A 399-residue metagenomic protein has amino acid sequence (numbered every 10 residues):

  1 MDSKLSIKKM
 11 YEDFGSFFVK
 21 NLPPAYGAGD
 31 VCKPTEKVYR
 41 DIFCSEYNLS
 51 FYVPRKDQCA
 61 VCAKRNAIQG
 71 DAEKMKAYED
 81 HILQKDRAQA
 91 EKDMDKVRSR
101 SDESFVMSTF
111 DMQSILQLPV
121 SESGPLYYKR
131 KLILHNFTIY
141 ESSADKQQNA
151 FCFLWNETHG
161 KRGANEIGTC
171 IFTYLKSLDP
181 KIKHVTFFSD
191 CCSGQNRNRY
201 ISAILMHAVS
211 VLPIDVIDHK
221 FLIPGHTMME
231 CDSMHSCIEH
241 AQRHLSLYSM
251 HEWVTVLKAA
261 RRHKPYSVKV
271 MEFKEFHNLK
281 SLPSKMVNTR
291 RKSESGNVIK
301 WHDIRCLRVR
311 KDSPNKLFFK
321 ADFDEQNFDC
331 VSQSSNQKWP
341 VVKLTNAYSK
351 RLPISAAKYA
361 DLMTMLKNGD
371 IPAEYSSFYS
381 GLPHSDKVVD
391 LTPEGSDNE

Functional and structural regions predicted by a protein language model:
M1-E399: Extended mixed-charge, aromatic/glycine-enriched low-complexity segments
